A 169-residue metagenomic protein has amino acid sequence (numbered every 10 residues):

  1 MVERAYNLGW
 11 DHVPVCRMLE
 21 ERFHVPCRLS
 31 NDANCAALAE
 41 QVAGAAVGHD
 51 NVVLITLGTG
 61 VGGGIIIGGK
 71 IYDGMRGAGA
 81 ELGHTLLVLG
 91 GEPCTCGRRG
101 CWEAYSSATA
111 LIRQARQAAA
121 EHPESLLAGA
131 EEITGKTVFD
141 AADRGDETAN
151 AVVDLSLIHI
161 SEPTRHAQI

Functional and structural regions predicted by a protein language model:
M1-N51: Glycine-rich phosphate-binding loop and adjoining helix at the ATP-binding site of ATP-dependent phosphoryl-transfer
A5, G64, G74-M75, Y105 (+3 more regions): Residues that scaffold the ATP/ADP-binding catalytic core of kinase and kinase-like folds
R22-A33, L87-S125: Glycine-rich phosphate-binding loop plus the immediately following alpha-helix
D32, E81, E162: Acidic active-site catalytic centers that drive phospho-/nucleotidyl reactions and related ester hydrolyses
V47-Y105: Glycine-rich phosphate-binding loop of actin/hexokinase-like ATP-binding domains
E103-L157, S161: A mobile "lid/hinge" subdomain adjacent to the ATP/sugar-phosphate binding pocket shared across diverse ATP-dependent
I158-H159, H166-I169: Single conserved hydrophobic/aromatic residue that forms the stacking wall/gate of nucleotide- or nucleobase-binding
